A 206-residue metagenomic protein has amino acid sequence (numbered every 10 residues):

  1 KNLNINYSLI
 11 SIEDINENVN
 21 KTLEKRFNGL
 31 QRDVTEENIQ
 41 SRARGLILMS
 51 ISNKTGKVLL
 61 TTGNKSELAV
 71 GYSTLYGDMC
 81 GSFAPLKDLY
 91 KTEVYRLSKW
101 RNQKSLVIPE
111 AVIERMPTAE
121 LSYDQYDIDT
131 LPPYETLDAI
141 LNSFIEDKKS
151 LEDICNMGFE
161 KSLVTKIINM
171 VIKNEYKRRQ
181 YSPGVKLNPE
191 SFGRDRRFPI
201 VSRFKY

Functional and structural regions predicted by a protein language model:
K1-Y206: ATP/NTP-dependent adenylation/nucleotidyl-transfer catalytic domains that generate, transfer, or process NMP-activated
